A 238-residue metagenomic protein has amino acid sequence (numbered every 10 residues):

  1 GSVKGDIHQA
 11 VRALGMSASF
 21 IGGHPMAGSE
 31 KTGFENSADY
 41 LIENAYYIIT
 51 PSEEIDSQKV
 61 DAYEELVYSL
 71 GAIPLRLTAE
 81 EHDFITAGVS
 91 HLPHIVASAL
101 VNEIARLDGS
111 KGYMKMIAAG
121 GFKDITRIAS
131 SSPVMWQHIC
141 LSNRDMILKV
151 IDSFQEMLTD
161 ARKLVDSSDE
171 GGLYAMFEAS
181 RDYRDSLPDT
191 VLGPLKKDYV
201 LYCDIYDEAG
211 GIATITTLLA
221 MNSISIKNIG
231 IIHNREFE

Functional and structural regions predicted by a protein language model:
G1-E35: Rossmann-like NAD(P)(H) cofactor-binding subdomain of soluble oxidoreductases
S19-I21, I73, S225: Conserved beta-strand segments of alpha/beta enzyme cores
S37-D39: Flexible hinge/capping segments at coil-to-helix
L41-I128: Internal alpha-helical scaffold of NAD(P)-dependent oxidoreductase catalytic cores
I85-G88, V150, M176, I215: Amphipathic alpha-helix face/heptad-repeat signature
S110-S180: Interdomain hinge/lid region at the active-site interface of Rossmann-like NAD(P)-dependent oxidoreductases
Y183-E238: A conserved regulatory-domain signal marking ACT and ACT-like small-molecule sensing domains and adjacent regulatory
